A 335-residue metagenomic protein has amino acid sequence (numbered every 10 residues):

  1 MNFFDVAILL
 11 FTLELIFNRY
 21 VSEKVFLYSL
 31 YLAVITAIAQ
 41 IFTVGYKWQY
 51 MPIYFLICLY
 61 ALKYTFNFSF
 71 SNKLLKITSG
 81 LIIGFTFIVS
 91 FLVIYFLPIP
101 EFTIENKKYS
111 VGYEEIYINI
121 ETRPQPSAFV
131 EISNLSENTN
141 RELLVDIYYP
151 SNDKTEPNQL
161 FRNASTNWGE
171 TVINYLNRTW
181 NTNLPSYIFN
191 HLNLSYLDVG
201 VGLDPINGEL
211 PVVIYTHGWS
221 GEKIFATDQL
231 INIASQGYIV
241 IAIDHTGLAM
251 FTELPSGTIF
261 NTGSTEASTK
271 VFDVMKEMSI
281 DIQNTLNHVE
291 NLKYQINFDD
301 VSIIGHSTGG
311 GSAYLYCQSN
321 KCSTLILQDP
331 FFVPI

Functional and structural regions predicted by a protein language model:
V21-T65: Membrane-embedded alpha-helical segments of integral membrane proteins
N72-P98: Internal/C-terminal transmembrane anchor helices
F91-V213: Domain-level recognition of soluble alpha/beta enzyme cores, biased toward histidine phosphatases/phosphomutases
L192-L210, Y215-T252: Short substrate-entry loop that stabilizes the transition state in hydrolases
P205-N207, S323-I335: The feature captures the conserved acid-bearing segment of alpha/beta-hydrolase catalytic domains
G218, I304-G309, A313: Gly/Ala-rich beta-loop-alpha elbow adjacent to hydrolase catalytic centers
G247, E253-F298: Alpha/beta-hydrolase active-site loop
L315-S323: Conserved hydrolase catalytic core segment
